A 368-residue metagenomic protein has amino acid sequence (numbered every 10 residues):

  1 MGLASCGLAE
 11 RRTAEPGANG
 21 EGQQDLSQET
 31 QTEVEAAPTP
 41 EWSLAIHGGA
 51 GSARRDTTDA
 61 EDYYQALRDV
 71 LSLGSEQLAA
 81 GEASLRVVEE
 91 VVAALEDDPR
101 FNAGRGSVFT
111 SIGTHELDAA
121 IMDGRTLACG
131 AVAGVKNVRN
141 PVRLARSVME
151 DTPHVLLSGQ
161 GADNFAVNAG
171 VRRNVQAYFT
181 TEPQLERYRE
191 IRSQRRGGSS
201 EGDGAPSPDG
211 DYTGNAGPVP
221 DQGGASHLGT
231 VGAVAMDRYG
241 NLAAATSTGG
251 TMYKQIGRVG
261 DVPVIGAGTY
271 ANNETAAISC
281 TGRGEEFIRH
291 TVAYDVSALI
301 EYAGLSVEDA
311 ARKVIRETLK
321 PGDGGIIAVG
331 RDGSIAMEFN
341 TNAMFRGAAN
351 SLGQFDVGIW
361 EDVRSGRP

Functional and structural regions predicted by a protein language model:
G2-S5: C-terminal motif of bacterial Sec signal peptides marking the signal peptidase cleavage site
G7-P368: Alpha/propeptide regions of enzymes that mature by internal proteolysis
